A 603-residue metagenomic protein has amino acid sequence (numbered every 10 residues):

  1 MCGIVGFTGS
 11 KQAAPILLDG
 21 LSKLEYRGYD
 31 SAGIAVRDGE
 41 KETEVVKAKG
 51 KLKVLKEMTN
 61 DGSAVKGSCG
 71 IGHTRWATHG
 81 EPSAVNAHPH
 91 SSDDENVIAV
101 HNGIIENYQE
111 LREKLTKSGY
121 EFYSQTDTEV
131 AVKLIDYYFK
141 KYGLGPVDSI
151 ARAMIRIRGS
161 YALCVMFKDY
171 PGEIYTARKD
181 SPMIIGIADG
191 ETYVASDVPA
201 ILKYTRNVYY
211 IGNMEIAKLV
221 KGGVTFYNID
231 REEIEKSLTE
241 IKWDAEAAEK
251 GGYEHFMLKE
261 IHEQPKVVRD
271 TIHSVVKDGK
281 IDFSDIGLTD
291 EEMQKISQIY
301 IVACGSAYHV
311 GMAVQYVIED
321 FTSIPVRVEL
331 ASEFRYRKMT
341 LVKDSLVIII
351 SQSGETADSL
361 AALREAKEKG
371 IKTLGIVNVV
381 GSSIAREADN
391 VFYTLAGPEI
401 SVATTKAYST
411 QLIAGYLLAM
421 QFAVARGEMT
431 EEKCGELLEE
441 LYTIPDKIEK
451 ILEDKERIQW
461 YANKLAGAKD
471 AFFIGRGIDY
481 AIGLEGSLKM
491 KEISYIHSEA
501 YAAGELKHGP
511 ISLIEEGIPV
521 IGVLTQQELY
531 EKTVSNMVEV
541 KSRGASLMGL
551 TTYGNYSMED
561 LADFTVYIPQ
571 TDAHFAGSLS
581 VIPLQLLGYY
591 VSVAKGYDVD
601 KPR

Functional and structural regions predicted by a protein language model:
M1-K250, E254, K266-S297, Y336 (+3 more regions): Conserved short alpha-helical segments that host acidic/polar catalytic motifs at enzyme active sites
F7-S10, H101, E121, Q125 (+21 more regions): Hydrophobic alpha-helical scaffolding
S68, G72-V85, K277-D290, V314-I350 (+2 more regions): Glycine-rich oxoanion-binding loops at beta->alpha junctions
P89, Y175-T176, V208-Y209, I216-K218 (+11 more regions): Replace "in large, NTP-powered and nucleic-acid-processing enzymes" with "in large, NTP-powered factors and other
D127-V130, V310, V314, T410-A414 (+3 more regions): Catalytic-loop motifs flanking and including active-site residues across diverse enzymes
R231, S546, E559-L561, T571-R603: Generic C-terminus detector
Q264-V268, I272-Y300, N390-P519, S592-R603: Active-site phosphate/pyrophosphate-binding segments
Q294-E436, E440-T443, V523-P569, L587 (+1 more regions): Glycine-rich phosphate-binding loops that contact phosphosugars or nucleotide phosphates
